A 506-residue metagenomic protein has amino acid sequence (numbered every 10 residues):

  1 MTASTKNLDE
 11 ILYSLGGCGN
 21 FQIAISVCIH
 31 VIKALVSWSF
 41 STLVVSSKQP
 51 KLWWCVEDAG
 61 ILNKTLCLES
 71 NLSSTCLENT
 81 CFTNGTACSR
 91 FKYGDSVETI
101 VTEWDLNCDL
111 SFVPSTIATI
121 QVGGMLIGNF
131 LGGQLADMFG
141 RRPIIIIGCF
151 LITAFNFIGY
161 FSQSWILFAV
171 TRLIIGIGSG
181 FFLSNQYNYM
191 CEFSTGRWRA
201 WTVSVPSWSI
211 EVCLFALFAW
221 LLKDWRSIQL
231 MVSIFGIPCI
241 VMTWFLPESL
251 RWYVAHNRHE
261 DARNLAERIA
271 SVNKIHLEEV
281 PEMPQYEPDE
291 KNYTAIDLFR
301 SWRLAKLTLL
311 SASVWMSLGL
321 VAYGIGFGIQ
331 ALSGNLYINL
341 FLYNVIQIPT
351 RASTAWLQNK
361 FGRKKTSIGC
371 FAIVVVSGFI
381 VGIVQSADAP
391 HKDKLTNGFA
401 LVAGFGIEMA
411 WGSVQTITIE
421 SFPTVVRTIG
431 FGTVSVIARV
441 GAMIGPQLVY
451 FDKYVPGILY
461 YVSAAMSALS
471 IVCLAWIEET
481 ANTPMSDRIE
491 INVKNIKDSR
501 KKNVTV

Functional and structural regions predicted by a protein language model:
M1-L15, E248-S249, Y253-R300, S435 (+1 more regions): Non-transmembrane, juxtamembrane loop and terminal tail segments of multi-pass eukaryotic membrane proteins
M1-T83, T102-G133, M138-I145, C149 (+11 more regions): Hydrophobic transmembrane alpha-helices of multi-pass solute transporters/permeases
I29-F40, V122-G128, S179-S184, C191-L246 (+5 more regions): Glycine-rich segments within core transmembrane alpha-helices of 12-TM secondary carriers
S96, E103-L106, Q121, I166-G180 (+2 more regions): Hydrophobic core of transmembrane alpha-helices in multi-pass small-molecule transporters, especially MFS/SLC-type
F150-Q163, W220, A372-A389: C-terminal ends and interior cores of transmembrane alpha-helices in multi-pass membrane transporters/permeases
I158-G159, I175, F182, T243 (+3 more regions): MFS-fold secondary transporters
Y160-V170, K223-R226, I383-G398: Helix-loop junctions at membrane interfaces in 12-TM secondary transporters
K365-V414: C-terminal transmembrane helical hairpin of 12-TM major facilitator-type secondary transporters
